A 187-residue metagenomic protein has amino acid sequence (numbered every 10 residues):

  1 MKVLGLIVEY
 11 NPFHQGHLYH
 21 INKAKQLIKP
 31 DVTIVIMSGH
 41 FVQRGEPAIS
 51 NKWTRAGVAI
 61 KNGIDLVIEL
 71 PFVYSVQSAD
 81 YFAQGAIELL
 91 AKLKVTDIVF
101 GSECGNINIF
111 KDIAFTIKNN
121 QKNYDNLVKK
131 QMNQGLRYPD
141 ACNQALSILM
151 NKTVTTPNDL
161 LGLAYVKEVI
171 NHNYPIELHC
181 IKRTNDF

Functional and structural regions predicted by a protein language model:
M1-R55: N-terminal catalytic cores of NTP/NDP-binding nucleotidyl/phosphoryl-transfer enzymes
G5-I7, I36-M37, I68-L70, H179-I181: Short beta-strands and strand-loop turn motifs
V8, V42-Q43, A59, V73-Y74 (+1 more regions): Short, contiguous strand/loop micro-motifs
H14, A59, V166: Divalent metal-coordination and catalytic microenvironments
K25-Q26, I60, I87-A91: Non-catalytic positions within long, well-ordered alpha-helices that form the structural scaffold/packing of enzyme
D31, D65, T96: Receiver (REC) domain switch/active-site residues of two-component response regulators
G57-P71: A glycine-rich helix N-cap at a beta->alpha junction
E69-F187: Active-site cores that bind ATP or allylic diphosphates and position pyrophosphate for catalysis
